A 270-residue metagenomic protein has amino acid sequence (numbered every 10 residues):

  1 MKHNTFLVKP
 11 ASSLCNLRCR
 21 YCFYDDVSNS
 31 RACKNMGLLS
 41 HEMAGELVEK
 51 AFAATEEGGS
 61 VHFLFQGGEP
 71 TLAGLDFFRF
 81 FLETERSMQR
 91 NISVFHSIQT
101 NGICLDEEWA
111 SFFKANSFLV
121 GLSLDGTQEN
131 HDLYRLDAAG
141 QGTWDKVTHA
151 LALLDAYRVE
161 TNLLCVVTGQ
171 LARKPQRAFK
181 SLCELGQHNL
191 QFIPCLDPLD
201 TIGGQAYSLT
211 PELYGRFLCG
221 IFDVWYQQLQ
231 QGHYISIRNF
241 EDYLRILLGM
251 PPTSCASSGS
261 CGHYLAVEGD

Functional and structural regions predicted by a protein language model:
K2-E42: Canonical Radical SAM [4Fe-4S] cluster-binding loop centered on the CxxxCxxC motif and its immediate flanking residues
L7-K9, H62-G68, F95-T100, S236-F240: Extended hydrophobic secondary-structure segments that form protein cores and membrane-embedded regions
C15, C19, F65, I98 (+2 more regions): Conserved, mostly hydrophobic/aromatic
S30-A32, E129-R135, D200-G204: A short acidic, helix-capping loop that chelates divalent metal ions and anchors anionic groups
M36, A44-L47, A51: Secondary-structure boundary/capping micro-motif
V48-L64, A73-C195: Radical SAM/AdoMet-radical enzyme domain recognition
D137-W144, A152-D270: Radical SAM enzyme [4Fe-4S]-AdoMet core and its adjacent flexible, acidic and glycine-rich loops/tails across
